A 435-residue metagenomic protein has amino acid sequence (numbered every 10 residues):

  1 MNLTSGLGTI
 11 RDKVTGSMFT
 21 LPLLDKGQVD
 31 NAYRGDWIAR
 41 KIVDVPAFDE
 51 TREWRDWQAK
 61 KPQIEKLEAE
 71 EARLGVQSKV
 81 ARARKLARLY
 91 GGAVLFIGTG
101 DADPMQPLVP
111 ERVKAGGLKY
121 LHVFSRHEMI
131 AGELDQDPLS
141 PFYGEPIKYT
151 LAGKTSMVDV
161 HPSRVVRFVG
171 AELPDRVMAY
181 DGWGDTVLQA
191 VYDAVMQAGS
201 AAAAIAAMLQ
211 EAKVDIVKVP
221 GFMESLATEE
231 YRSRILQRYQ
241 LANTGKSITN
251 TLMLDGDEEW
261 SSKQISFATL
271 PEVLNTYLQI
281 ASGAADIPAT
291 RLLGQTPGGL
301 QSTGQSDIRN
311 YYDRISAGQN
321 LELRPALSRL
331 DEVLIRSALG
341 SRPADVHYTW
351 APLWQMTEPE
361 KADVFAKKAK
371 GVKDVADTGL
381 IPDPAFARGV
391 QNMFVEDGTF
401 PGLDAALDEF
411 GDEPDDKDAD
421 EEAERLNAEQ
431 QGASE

Functional and structural regions predicted by a protein language model:
M1-T51, S434-E435: N-terminal-proximal low-complexity accessory segments that begin disordered and transition into the first
N2-G6, I10, V14-G16, R34 (+6 more regions): Secondary-structure capping and boundary motifs in well-ordered enzyme cores
K26, D30, V43-P46, E50-T51 (+7 more regions): Conserved aromatic-histidine-acidic binding/catalytic patches
V29-Y180: Structured, mid-chain assembly/scaffold modules that mediate subunit interfaces within large macromolecular complexes
G75, A284-I287, V395: Glycine-centered helix-boundary capping/hinge motifs
R82-L86, G98-G100, M208-D215, L252-D257 (+4 more regions): Short coil/turn segments at secondary-structure boundaries
D159-D307, M356-T357: Extended, charged amphipathic alpha-helical segments
R238-L241, K246-I248, T276-L278, Q301 (+2 more regions): C-terminal anchoring/interaction modules
